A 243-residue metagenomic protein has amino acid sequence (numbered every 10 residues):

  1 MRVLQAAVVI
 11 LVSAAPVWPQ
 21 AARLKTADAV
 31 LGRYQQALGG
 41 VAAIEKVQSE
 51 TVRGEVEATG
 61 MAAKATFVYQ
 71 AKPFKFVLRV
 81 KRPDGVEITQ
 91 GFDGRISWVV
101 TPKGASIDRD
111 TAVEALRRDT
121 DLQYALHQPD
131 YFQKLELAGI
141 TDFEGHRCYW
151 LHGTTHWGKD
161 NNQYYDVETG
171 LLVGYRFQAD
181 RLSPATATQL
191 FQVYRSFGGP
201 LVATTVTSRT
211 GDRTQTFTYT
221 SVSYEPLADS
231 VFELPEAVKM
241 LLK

Functional and structural regions predicted by a protein language model:
R2-V9: Sec-dependent signal peptide recognition, specifically the positively charged N-region followed immediately by
P19, K81-P83, E144-V238: Gly/Pro-enriched, hydrophobic low-complexity segments that function as extracytoplasmic propeptides/linkers
A22, A29-A105, Y131-L137: N-terminal mature ectodomain segment of secretory-pathway/periplasmic proteins
V68-P73, D93-I96, A112-L116, D166-E168 (+2 more regions): A short, sequence-level motif marking secondary-structure junctions
W98-Y124: Acidic/charged, solvent-exposed loop-and-adjacent secondary-structure segments enriched in E/D, K/R, S/T, and G/P
A115-W150, L171-R176: Short, conserved active-site entrance elements at the starts or edges of catalytic domains
L242-K243: Short, solvent-exposed mixed-charge patches
